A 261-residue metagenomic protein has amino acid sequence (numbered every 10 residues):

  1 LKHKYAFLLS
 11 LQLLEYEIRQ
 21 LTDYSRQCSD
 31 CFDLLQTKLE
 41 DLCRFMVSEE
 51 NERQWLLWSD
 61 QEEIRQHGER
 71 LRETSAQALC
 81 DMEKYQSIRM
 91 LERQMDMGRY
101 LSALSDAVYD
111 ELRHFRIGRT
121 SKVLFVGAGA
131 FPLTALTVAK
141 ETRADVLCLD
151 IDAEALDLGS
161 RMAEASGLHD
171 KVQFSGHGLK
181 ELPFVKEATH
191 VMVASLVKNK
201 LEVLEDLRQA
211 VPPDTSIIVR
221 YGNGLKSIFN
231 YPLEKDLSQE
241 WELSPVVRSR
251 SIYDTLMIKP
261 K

Functional and structural regions predicted by a protein language model:
E40-G118: Conserved Class I S-adenosyl-L-methionine-dependent methyltransferase catalytic core
R119-A130: Conserved class I S-adenosyl-L-methionine
A130-A144: Conserved SAM-binding loop of SAM-dependent methyltransferases across substrates and taxa, primarily the Class I
I151-E154: Conserved SAM/SAH-binding beta-strand->alpha-helix loop
G159-S160: Conserved SAM-binding loop
K198-V211: A short, conserved alpha-helix within the catalytic core of class I
D214-G224: Conserved beta-strand signature within the Rossmann-like core of class I S-adenosyl-L-methionine
N223-K261: Active-site capping/gating segments
